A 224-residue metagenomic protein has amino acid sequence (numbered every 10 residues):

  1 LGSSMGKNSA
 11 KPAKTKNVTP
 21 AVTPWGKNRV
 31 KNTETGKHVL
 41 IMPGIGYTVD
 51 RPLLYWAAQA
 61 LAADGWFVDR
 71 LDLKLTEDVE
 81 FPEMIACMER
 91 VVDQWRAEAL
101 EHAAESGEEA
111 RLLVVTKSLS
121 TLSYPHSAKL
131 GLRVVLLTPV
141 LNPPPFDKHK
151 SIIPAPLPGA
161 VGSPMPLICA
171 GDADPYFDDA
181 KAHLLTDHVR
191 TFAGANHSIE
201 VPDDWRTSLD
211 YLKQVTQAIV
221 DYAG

Functional and structural regions predicted by a protein language model:
K11-E109, V201: Serine-hydrolase catalytic machinery in alpha/beta-hydrolase-like enzymes
D50, P145, P175-K181: Conserved alpha/beta-hydrolase "acid-adjacent" motif
V92-P164: Primarily recognizes the serine-hydrolase "nucleophile elbow" in alpha/beta-hydrolase and SGNH/GDSL folds
E98, Q214, A218-G224: C-terminal alpha-helix
G162, I168-A170, D174: Short beta-strand/loop motif that positions the catalytic acidic residue of the alpha/beta-hydrolase fold
D172-F177, H197-S198: Acidic catalytic loop of the alpha/beta-hydrolase fold
A195-Y211: Catalytic histidine-centered segment of alpha/beta-hydrolase-like enzymes
